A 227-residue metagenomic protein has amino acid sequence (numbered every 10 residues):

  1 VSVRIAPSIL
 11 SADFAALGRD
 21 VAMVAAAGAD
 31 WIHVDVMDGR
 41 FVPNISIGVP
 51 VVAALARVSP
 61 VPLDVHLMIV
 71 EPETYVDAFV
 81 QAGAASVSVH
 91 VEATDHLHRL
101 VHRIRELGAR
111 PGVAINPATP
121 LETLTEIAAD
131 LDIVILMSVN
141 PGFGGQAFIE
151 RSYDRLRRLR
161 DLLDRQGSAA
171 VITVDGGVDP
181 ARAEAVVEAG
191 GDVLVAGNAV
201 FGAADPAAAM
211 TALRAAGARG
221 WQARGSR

Functional and structural regions predicted by a protein language model:
V1-S88, T94-H96, R103-E106, R110-P111 (+7 more regions): Conserved N-terminal beta1-alpha1 strand-loop-helix module at the mouth
R4, S88, A114, I135-S138 (+2 more regions): Conserved beta-strand segments that form the floor/walls of ligand-binding pockets within enzyme and binding domains
H33, T173-V174: Generic enzyme active-site microenvironment
V36, L67, V91, I115-P117 (+3 more regions): Short secondary-structure boundary segments
T119, L159, V187, L213-R214: ABC family nucleotide-binding domain
T123-G145, D192: Glycine/serine-rich loop-strand microenvironments at binding/catalytic pocket rims
G177-A189: Acidic, divalent-metal-coordinating active-site segment for phosphoryl/phosphodiester hydrolysis, typified by short
V193-A196, F201-G202: Acidic, Mg2+-coordinating phosphoryl-transfer loop and its flanking beta/alpha structural elements, shared across
